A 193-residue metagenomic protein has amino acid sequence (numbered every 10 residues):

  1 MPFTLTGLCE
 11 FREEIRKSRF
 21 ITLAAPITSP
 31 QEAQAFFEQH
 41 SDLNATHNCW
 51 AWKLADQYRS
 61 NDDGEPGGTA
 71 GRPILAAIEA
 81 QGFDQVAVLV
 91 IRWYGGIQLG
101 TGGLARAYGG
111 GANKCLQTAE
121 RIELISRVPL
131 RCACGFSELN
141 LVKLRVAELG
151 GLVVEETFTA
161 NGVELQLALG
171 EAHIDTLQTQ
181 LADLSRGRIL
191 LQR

Functional and structural regions predicted by a protein language model:
M1-T69, E156, T179, Q192-R193: C-terminal regulatory domains involved in ligand/effector binding and gene-expression control
S29-P30, G135-L139, L169-D175: Helix N-cap motif at beta-to-alpha junctions
G67-T101: Ordered, amphipathic secondary-structure segments that act as subunit-interaction surfaces in large macromolecular
G103-A105: Conserved structured catalytic cores and adjacent interaction surfaces of nucleotide-binding/hydrolyzing enzymes
R121-E138, L165-A168: Short glycine-/aliphatic-rich beta-strand segments at the starts of folded cytosolic domains
A133-L152: Short amphipathic alpha-helix segments
V142-A147, T176-S185: Short amphipathic alpha-helices in soluble, non-transmembrane regions that often serve as interface/regulatory elements
L152-L169: Non-DNA-binding regulatory cores of transcription-related proteins, predominantly C-terminal effector-binding
